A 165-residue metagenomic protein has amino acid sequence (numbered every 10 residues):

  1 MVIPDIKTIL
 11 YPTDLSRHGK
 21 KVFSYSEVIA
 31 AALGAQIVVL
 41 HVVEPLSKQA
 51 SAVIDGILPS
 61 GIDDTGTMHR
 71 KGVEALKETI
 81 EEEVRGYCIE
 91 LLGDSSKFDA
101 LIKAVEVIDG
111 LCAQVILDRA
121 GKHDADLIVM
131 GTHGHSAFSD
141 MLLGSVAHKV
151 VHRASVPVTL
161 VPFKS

Functional and structural regions predicted by a protein language model:
M1-P4, L46, E78, E82 (+2 more regions): Structural beta-alpha unit
V2-G66: Small/aliphatic-rich secondary-structure junction motif
E27, L92, H148: Active-site phosphate/pyrophosphate- and oxyanion-stabilizing loops and adjacent acidic/basic residues in soluble
D63-E78, I102: Short glycine/proline- and acidic residue-enriched helix-loop micro-motifs that form flexible lids or anion-recognition
Q114, D118-S165: Gly/Ser-rich helix-loop-strand patches that form or flank binding pockets for ribonucleotide-derived cofactors
